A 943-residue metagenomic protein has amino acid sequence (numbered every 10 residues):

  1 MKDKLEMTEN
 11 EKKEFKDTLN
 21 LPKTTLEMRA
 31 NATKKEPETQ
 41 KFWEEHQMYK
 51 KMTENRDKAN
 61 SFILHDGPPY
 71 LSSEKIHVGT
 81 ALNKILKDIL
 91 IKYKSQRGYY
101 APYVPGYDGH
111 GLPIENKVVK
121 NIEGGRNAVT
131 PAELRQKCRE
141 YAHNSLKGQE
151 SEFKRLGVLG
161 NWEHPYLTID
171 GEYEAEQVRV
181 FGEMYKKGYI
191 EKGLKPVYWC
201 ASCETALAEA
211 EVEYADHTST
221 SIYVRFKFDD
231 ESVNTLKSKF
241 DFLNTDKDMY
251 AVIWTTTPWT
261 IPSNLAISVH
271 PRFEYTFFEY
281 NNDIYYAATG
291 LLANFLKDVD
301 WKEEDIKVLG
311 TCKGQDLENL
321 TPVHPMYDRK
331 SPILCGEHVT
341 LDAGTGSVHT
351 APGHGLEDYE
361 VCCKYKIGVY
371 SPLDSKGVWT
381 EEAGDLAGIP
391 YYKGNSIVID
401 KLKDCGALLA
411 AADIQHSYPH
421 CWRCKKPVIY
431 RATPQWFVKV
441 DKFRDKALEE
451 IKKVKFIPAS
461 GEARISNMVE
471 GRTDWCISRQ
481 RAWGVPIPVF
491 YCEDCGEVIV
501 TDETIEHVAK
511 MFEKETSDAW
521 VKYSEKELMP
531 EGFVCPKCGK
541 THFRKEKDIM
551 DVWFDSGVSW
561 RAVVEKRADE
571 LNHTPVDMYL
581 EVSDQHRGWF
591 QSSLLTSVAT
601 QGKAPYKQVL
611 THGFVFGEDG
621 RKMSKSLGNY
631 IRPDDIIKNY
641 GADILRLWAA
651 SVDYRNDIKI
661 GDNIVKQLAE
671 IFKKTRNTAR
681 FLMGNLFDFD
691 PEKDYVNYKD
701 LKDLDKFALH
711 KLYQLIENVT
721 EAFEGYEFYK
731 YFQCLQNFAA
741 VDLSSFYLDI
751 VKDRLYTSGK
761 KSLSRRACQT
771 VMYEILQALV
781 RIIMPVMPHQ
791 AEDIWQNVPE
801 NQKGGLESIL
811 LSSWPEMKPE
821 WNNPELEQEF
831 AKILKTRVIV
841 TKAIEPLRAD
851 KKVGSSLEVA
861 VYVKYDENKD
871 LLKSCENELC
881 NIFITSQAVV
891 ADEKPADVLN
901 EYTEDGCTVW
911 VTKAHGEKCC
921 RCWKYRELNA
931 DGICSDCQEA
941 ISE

Functional and structural regions predicted by a protein language model:
K2-A32, E38, F42-H46, V119-P262 (+16 more regions): Residue patterns forming the tRNA-binding/recognition surfaces of aminoacyl-tRNA synthetases and related DALR
E54-K117, Q177, I253-W259, S268 (+4 more regions): N-terminal catalytic cores of NTP/NDP-binding nucleotidyl/phosphoryl-transfer enzymes
R56, N60-G67, V78-L82, L86 (+17 more regions): Secondary-structure capping and boundary motifs in well-ordered enzyme cores
D108, V197, A201, L207-A215 (+7 more regions): Acidic, turn-prone loop/beta-hairpin segments
E204, Q480, G496, G539-K540 (+2 more regions): Cys/His-coordinated zinc-binding microdomains
A208, I429, V500, H542-R544 (+2 more regions): Short functional micro-motifs and their immediate structural scaffolds
A266, F273-S347, L356, E360: Protease-associated
C907-E943: Cys/His-clustered metal-coordination modules, chiefly Zn-binding fingers
